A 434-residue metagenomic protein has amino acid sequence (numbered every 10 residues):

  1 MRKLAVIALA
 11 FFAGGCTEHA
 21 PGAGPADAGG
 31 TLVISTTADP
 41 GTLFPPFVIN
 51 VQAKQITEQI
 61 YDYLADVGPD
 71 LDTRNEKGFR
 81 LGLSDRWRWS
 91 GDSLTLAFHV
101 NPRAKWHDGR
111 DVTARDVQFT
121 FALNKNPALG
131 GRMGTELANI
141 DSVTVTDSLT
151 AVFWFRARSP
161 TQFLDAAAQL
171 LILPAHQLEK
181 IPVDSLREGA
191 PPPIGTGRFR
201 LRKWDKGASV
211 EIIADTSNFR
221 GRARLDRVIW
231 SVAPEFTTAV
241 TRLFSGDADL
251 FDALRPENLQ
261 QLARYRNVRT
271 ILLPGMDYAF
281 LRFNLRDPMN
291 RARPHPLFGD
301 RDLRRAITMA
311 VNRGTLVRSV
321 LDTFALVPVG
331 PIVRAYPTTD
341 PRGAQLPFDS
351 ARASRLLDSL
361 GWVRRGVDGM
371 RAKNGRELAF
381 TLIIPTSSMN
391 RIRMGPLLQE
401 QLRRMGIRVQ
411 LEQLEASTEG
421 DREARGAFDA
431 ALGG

Functional and structural regions predicted by a protein language model:
C16-H19: Bacterial signal peptide processing site
I34, G109, V268-R269, R403-G434: Periplasmic binding protein-like
S35-G91, A122, P192-T196: N-terminal lobe/hinge region of extracytoplasmic solute-binding protein
G68-R74, A167-A223, R227, T237 (+1 more regions): Gly/Pro-rich hinge or "lid" segments in bacterial periplasmic/extracellular proteins
D85-G130, T146, V152-W154, W230 (+2 more regions): Aromatic- and charge-enriched surface segment that lines or borders ligand/interaction sites
H99, G134-E179, S319: Surface-exposed binding/hinge segments that line and control ligand-binding clefts or catalytic entry sites
R187-A190, D215-Q261, R301, P396-E400 (+1 more regions): Ligand-site clamp/hinge motif
E211-T216, L297-E400: Append "and occasionally in soluble cytosolic enzymes with long acidic Gly/Pro-rich linkers
